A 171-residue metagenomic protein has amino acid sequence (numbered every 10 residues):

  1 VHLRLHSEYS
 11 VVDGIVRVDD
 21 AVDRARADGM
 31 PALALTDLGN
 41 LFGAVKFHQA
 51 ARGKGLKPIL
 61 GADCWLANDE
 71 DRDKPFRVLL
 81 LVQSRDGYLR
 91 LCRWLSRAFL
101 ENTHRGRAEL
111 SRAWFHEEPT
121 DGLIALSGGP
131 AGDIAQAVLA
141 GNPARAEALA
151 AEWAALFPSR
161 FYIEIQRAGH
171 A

Functional and structural regions predicted by a protein language model:
V1-A171: Phosphodiester-processing cores and adjacent nucleic acid-binding clamps
